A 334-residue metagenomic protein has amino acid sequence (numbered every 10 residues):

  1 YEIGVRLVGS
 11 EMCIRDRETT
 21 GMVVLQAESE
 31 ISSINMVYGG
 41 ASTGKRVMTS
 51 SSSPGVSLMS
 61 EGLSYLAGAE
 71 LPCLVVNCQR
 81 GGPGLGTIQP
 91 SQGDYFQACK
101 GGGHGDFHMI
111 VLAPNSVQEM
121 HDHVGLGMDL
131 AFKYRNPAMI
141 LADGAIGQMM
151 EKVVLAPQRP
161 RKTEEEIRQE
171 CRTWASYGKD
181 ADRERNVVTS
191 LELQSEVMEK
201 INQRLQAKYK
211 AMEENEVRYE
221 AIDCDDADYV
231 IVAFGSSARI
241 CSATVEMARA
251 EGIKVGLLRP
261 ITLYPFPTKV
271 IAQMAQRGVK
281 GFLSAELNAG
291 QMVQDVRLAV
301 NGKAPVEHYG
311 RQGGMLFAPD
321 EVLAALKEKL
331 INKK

Functional and structural regions predicted by a protein language model:
Y1-I14: Single conserved hydrophobic/aromatic residue that forms the stacking wall/gate of nucleotide- or nucleobase-binding
G21-L25, S42-L58, P72-N77, A113: A short, small-residue-rich loop immediately preceding and capping a beta-strand
L74-H108, T163-E166: Flexible glycine-/small-residue-enriched beta->alpha junction loops that bind anionic phosphate/pyrophosphate groups
P90-D143: Conserved thiamine diphosphate
R135-A221: Conformationally flexible catalytic loops at phosphate/diphosphate-handling active centers
R218-K254, L258, Y264-V270: Redox- and metal-dependent alpha/beta enzyme cores, enriched for Fe-S-associated oxidoreductases and cofactor-handling
E286-K334: Peripheral docking tails and interdomain loops at the edges of cofactor- or intermediate-handling domains
